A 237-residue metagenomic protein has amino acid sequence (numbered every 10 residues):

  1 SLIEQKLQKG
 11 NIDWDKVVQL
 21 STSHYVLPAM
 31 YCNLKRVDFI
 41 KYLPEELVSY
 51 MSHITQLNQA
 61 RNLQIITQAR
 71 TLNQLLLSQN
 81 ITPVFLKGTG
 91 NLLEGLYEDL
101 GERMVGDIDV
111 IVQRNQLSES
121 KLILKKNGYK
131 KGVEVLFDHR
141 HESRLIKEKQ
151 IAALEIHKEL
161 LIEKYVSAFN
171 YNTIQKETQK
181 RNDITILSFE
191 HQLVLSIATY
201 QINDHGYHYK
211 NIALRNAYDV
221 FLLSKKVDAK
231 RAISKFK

Functional and structural regions predicted by a protein language model:
S1-G106, V112-K237: Conserved NTP-donor binding/palm subdomain of two-metal-ion nucleotidyltransferases/polymerases, i.e., the charged
